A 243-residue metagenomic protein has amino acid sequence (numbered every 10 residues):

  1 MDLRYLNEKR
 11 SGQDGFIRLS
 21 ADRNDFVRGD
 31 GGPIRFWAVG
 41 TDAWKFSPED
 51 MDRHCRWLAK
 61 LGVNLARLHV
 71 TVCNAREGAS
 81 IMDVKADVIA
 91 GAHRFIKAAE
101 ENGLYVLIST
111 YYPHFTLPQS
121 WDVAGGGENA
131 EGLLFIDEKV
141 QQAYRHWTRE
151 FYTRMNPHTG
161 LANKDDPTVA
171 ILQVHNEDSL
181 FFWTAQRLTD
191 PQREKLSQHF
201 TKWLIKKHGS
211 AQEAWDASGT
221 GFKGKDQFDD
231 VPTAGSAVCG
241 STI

Functional and structural regions predicted by a protein language model:
M1-Q13: Non-catalytic propeptide/linker segments at domain boundaries
R10-I243: Active-site mouth of glycoside hydrolases
